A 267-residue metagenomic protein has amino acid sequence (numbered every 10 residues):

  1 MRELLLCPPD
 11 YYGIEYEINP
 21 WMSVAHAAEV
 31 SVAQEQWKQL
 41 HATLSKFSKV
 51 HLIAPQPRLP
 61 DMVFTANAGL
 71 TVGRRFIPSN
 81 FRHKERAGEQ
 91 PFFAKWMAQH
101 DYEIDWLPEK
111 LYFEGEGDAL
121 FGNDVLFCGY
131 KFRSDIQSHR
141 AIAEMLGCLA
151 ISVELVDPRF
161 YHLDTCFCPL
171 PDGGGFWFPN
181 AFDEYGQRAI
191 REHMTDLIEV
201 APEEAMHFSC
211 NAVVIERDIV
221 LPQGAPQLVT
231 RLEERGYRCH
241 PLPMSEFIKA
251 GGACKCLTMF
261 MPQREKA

Functional and structural regions predicted by a protein language model:
M1-A267: The feature marks the mature, well-folded catalytic cores of soluble enzymes
